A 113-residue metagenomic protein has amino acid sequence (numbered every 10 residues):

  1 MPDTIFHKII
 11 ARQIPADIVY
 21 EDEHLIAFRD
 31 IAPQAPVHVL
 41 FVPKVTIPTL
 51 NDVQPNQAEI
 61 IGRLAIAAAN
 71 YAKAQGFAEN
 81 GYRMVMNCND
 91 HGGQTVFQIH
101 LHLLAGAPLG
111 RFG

Functional and structural regions predicted by a protein language model:
M1-G113: HIT superfamily nucleotide-processing domains
